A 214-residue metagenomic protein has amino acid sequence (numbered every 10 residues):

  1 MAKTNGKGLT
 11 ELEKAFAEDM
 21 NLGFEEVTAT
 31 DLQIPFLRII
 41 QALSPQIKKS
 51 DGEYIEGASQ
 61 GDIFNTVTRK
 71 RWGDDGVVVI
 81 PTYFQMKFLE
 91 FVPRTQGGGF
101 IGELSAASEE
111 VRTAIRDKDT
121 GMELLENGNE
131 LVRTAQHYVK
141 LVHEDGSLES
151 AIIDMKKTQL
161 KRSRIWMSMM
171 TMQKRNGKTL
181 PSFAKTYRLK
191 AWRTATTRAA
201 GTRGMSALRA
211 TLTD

Functional and structural regions predicted by a protein language model:
M1-L148, T196-T213: OB-fold ssDNA-binding interfaces and closely related basic DNA-contact patches used across DNA replication/repair
V142-T171: Short helix-loop boundary/capping segments
M167-D214: Long, compositionally biased interface segments
